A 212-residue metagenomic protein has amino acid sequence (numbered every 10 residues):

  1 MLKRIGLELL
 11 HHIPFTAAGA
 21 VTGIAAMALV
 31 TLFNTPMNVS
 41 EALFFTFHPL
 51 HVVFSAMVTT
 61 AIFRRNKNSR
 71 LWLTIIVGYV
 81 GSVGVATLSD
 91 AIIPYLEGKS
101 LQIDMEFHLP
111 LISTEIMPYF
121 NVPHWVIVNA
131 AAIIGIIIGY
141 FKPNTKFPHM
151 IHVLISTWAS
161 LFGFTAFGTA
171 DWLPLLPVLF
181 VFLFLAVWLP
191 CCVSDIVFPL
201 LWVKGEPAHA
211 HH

Functional and structural regions predicted by a protein language model:
M1-W72: N-terminal topogenic module of multi-pass integral membrane proteins
K3-G19, Y140-H212: C-terminal transmembrane helix-loop-helix hairpin of multi-pass membrane proteins
A26-V39, R65-S69, G84, L88-E97 (+2 more regions): Transmembrane helix-loop junctions in multi-pass membrane proteins
T31-F44, E97-L109, W172-L179, F184: Membrane-interface interhelical loops and short amphipathic "cap" helices that link adjacent transmembrane segments
F44-S55, P118-N129, F182-V187: Alpha-helical transmembrane segments of polytopic membrane proteins
V52-F63, N129-G135, F184, P190-L200: Hydrophobic cores of alpha-helical transmembrane segments in multi-pass inner/ER membrane proteins, independent
N68-V77, H211: Membrane-interface alpha-helices at helix entry/exit sites of multi-pass transporters
V80, G84-S160: Membrane-proximal helix-loop-helix units in multi-pass membrane proteins
